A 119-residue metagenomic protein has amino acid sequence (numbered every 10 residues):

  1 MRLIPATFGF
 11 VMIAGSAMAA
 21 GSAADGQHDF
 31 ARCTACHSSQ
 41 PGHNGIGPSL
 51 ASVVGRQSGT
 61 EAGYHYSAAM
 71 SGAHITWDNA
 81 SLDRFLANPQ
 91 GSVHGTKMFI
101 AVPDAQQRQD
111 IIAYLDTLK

Functional and structural regions predicted by a protein language model:
P5-G15: Bacterial N-terminal signal peptides
A14-F30: Electrostatic cytochrome c docking/interface patches
A23-Q27, S38-N79: Gly/Gly-Pro-rich "capping" loops immediately C-terminal to redox-active cysteine motifs in periplasmic/lumenal
A31-S39, I111: The canonical Cys-X-X-Cys-His
D78-K119: C-terminal capping alpha-helices of c-type cytochrome domains
